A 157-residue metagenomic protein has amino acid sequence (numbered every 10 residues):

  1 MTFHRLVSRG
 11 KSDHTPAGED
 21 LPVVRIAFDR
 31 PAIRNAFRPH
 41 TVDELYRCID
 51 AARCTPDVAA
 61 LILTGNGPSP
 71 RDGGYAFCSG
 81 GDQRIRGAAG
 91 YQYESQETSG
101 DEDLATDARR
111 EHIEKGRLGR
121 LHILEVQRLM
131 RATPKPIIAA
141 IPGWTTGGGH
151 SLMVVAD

Functional and structural regions predicted by a protein language model:
M1-R71: Conserved CoA-thioester-binding segment of acyl-CoA-metabolizing enzymes
T15-P16, Y75, L129-M130: Short secondary-structure boundary/capping segments
I26, L63, D82, L152-V154: Hydrophobic/aromatic residues within transmembrane alpha-helices of multi-pass small-molecule transporters
I33, G65-E125, T145: Glycine- (often His-adjacent) and acidic-residue-rich active-site loop that binds/positions the CoA thioester
V42, Y46, R120-Q127: Short, well-ordered alpha-helical scaffold segments within catalytic/effector domains
H122-D157: Glycine-rich beta-to-alpha active-site loop
